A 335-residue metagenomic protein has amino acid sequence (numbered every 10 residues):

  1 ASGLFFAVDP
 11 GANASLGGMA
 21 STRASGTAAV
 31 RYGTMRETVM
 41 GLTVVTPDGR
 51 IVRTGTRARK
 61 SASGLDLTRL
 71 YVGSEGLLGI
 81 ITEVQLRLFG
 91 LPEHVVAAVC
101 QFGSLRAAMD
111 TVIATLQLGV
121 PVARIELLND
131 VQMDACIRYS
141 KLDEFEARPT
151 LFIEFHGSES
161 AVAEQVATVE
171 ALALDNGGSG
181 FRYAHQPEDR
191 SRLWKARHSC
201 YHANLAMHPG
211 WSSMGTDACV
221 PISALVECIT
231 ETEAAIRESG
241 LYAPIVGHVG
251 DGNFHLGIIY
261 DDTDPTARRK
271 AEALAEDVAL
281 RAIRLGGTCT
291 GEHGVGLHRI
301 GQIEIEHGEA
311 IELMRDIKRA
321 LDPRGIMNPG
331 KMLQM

Functional and structural regions predicted by a protein language model:
A1-E126, M327: FAD-binding subdomain of flavoenzyme oxidoreductases
A1-F6, M40-S61, S223-E227, D262-A273 (+1 more regions): A short, flexible low-complexity segment enriched in Lys/Arg and Gly/Pro that occurs in N-terminal basic tails
G11, A184-H185, P329-M332: Short coil/turn segments at secondary-structure boundaries
R50, I300-M335: Activity-critical C-terminal alpha-helical subdomain
G76, L256, D322: Conserved, mostly hydrophobic/aromatic
L86-G90, V96-L274, R281, L285: C-terminal substrate-recognition/cap domain of FAD-linked oxidoreductases
V131-Q132, V249-N253, G294-G301, M335: Small/polar glycine-rich anion-binding or flexible loop at a beta-alpha turn
I283-V295, G308, P323-M327: Alpha-helix capping/hinge segments and adjacent helical runs
